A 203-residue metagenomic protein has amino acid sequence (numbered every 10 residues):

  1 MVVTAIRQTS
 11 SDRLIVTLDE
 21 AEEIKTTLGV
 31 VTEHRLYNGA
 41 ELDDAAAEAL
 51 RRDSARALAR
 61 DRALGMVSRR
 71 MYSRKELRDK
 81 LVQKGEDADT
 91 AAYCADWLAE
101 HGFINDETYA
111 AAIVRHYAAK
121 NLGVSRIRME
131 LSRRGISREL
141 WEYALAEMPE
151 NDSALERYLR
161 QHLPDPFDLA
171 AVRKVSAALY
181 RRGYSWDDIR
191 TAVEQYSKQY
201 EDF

Functional and structural regions predicted by a protein language model:
M1-F203: An alpha-helical, amphipathic repeat domain used for nucleic-acid recognition, typified by the mTERF helical solenoid
